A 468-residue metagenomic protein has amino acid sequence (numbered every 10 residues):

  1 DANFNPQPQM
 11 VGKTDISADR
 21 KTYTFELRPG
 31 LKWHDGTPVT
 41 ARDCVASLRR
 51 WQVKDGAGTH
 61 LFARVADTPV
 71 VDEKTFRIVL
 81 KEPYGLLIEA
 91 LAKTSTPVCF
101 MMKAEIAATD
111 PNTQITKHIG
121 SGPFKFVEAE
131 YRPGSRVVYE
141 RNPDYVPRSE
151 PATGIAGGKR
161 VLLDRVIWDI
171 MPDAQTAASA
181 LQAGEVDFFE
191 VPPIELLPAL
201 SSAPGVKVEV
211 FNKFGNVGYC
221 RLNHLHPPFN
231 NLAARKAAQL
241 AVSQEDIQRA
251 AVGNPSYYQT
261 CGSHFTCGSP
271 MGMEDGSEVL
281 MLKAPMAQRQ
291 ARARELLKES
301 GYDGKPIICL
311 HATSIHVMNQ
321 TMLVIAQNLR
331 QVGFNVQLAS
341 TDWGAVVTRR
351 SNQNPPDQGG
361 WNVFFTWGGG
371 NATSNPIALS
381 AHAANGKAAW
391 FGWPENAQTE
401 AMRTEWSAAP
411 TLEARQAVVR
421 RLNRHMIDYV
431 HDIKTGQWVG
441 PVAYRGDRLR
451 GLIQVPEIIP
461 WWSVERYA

Functional and structural regions predicted by a protein language model:
D1-A18, E26, R49, I119: N-terminal lobe/hinge region of extracytoplasmic solute-binding protein
E26, H60-A107, N112-R132: Surface-exposed binding/hinge segments that line and control ligand-binding clefts or catalytic entry sites
F124, S256-K298, I315-Q320: Structural transition elements
Y131, Y444-A468: Long beta-strand-rich cores associated with HINT superfamily self-processing modules
P133-S135, D173-A174, P192-E195, M286 (+4 more regions): Ligand/substrate-recognition segments at binding pockets and active sites
Y145-A199, N335: Ligand-site clamp/hinge motif
L225, F229-M271, Q320-T321, M426-G436: Periplasmic-binding protein-like
K236, A251, M281-A287, Q337-T348 (+2 more regions): Extracytoplasmic/peripheral linker and loop segments enriched in polar/acidic and small residues with frequent Thr/Pro
